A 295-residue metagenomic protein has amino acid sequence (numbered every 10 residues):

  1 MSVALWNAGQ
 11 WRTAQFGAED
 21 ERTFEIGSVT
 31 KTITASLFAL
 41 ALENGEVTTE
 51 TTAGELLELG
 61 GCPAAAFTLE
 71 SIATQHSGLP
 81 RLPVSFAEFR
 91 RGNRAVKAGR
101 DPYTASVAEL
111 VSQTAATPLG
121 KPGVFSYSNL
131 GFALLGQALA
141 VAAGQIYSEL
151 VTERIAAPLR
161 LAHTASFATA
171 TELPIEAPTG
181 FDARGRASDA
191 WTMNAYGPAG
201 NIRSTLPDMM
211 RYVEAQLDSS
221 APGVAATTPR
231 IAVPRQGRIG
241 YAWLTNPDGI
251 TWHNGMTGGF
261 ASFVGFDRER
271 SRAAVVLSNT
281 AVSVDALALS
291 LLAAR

Functional and structural regions predicted by a protein language model:
M1-Q15, E21-E25, A140-V141, Q145 (+3 more regions): Catalytic loop of the DD-peptidase/beta-lactamase superfamily, centered on the K-T-G motif and neighboring
W11-F16, E21-T23, V84-A87, N93-L173 (+1 more regions): Catalytic-site signature segments of enzymes, centered on catalytic residues
D20, E25-V29, A41-S85, Q137 (+3 more regions): Active-site helix/loop module of the DD-peptidase/beta-lactamase fold, centered on the serine-lysine SxxK catalytic
I33-T34: Active/ligand-binding-proximal structured segments within catalytic/core domains that scaffold catalytic residues
F38: Short alpha-helical "switch" segments that flank and position catalytic residues in signal-transduction proteins
N44, T48-E50, T114, P122 (+1 more regions): Short secondary-structure junction motifs
F67-T68, T74, N129, E176 (+4 more regions): Short, solvent-exposed loop/turn segments at the edges of secondary structure
I72, L110-T114, A226, L291: A generic structural signal for nonpolar/aromatic side chains embedded in well-ordered alpha-helices
